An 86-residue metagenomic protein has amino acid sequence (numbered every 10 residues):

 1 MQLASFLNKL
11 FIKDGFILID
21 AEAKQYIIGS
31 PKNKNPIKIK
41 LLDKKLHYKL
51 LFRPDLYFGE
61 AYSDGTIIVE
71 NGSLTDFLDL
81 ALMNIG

Functional and structural regions predicted by a protein language model:
M1-G86: Feature captures hydrophobic
